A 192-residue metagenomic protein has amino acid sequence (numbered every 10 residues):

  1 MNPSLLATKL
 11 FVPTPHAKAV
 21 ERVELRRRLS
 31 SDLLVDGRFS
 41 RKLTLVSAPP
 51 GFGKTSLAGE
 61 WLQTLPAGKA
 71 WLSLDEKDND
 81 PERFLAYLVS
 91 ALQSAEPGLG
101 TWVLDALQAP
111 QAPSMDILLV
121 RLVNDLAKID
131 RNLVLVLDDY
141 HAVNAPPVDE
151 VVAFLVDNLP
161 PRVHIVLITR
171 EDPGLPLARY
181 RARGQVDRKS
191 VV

Functional and structural regions predicted by a protein language model:
M1-S31, T101-L107: Conserved adenine-nucleotide phosphate-binding loops and their immediately adjacent elements
P3, F52, S56-L133, Y140-N144: Conserved phosphate-binding/catalytic loops and adjacent sensor/switch elements of nucleotide-binding enzymes, spanning
S30-R41: Phosphate-binding P-loop
V46: Hydrophobic anchor at the beta1->P-loop junction of P-loop NTPases
P49: P-loop (Walker A) phosphate-binding loop of NTP-binding proteins
V134-D138, V163-R170: Structural recognition of the conserved hydrophobic beta-strand(s) that form the central parallel beta-sheet of P-loop
E171-D187: Short regulatory helix/loop adjacent to the ATP-binding pocket of P-loop NTPases
V191-V192: Conserved small/polar residues in nucleotide/adenosyl-binding loops
